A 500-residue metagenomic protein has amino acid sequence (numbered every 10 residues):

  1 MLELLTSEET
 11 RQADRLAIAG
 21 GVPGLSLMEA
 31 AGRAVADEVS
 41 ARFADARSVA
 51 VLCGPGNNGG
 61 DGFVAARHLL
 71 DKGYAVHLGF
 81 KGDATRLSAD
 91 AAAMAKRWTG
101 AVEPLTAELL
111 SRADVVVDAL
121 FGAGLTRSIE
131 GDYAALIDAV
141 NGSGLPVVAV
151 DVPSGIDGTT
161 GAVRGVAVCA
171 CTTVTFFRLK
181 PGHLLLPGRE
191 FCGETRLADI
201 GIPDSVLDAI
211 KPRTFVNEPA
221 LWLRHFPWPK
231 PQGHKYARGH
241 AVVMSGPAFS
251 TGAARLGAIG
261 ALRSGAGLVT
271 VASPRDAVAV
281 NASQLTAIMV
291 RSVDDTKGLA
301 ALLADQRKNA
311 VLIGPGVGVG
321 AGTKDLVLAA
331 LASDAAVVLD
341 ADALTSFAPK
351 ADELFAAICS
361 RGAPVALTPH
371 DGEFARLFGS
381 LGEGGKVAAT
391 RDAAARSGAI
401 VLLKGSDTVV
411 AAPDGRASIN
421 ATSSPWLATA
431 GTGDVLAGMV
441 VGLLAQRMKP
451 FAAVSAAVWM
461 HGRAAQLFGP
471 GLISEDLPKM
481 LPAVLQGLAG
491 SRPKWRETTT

Functional and structural regions predicted by a protein language model:
M1-K81, S88, T172, H183-V338 (+2 more regions): Small-residue (G/A/S/T)-rich helix-start motifs and N-terminal tracts that mark the onset
D37-L120, S128-V150, L326: Nucleotide and nucleotide-moiety/phosphate-recognizing core
L110-D114, V140, A167, D305-Q306 (+2 more regions): A short, aliphatic-rich alpha-helical micro-motif
D114-V115, L120-P212: Internal gly/pro-rich beta-alpha loop/helix module that stabilizes soluble enzyme cofactors or their anionic handles
V117, F121, S154, A343-T345 (+2 more regions): Short, glycine/acidic-enriched loop or turn micro-motifs at the edges of active sites
